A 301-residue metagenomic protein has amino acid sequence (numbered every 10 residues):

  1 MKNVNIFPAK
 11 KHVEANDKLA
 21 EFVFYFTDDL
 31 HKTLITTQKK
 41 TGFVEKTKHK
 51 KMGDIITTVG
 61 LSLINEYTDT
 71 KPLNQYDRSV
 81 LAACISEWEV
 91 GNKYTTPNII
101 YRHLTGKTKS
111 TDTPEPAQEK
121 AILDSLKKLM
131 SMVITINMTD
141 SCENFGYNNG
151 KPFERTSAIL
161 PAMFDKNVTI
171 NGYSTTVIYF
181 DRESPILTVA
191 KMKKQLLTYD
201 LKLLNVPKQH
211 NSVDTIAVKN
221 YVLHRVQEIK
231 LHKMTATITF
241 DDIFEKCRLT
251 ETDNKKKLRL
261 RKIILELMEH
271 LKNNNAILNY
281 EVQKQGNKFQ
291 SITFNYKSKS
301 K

Functional and structural regions predicted by a protein language model:
M1-K301: Charged, alpha-helix-forming regions
